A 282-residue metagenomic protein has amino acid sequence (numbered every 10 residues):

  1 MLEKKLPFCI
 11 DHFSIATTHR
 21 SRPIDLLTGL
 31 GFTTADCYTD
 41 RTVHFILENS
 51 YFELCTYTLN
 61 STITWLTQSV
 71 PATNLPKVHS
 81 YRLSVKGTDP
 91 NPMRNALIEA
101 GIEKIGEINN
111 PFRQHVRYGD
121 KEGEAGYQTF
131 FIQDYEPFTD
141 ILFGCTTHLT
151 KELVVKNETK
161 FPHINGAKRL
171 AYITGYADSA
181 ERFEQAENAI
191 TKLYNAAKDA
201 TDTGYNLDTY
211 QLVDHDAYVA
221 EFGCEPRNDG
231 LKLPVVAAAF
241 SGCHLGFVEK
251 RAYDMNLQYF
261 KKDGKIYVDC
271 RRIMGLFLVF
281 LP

Functional and structural regions predicted by a protein language model:
M1-I10, I15-T34, L47-N109, V116-P282: Glyoxalase I/VOC metalloenzyme domain signal
T39-V43, C55: Membrane helical hairpin/interfacial module
